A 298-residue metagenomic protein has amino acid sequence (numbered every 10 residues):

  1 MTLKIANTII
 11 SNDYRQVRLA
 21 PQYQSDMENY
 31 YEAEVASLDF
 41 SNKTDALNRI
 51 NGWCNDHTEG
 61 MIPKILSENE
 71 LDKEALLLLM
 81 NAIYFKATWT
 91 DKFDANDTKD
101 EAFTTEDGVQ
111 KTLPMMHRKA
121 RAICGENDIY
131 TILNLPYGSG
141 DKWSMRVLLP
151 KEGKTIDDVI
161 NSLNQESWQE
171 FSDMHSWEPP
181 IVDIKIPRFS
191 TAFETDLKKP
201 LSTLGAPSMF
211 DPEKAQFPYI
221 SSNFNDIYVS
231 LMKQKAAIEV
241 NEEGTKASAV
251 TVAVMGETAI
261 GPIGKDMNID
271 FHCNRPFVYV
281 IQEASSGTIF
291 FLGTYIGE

Functional and structural regions predicted by a protein language model:
M1-E298: Secretory/exported precursors with cleavable N-terminal leaders
